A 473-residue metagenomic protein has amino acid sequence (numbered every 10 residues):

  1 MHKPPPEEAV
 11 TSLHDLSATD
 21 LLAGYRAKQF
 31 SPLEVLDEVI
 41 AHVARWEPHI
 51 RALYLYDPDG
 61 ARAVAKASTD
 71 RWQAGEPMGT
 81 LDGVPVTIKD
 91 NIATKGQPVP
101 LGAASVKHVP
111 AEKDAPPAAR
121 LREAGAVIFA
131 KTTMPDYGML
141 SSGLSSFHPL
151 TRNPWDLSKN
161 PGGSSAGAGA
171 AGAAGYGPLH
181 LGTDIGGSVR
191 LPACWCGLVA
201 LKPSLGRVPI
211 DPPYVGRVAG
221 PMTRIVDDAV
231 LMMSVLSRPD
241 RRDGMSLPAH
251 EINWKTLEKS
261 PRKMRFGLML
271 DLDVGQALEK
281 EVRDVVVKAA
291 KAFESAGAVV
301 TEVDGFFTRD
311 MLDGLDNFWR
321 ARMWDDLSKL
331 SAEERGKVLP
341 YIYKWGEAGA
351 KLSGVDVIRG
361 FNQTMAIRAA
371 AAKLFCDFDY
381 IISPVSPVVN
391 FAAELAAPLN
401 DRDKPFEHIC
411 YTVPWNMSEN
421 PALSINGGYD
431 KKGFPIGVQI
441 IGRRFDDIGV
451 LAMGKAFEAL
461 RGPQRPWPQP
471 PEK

Functional and structural regions predicted by a protein language model:
M1-R62, S295-G297, A350, P466-K473: An N-terminal boundary/leader segment
A9, L81-L101, E258-L270, F318-A372 (+1 more regions): Short helix-loop capping/hinge segments that flank enzyme active sites or metal/cofactor-binding pockets
P32-D37, K66, W254, L278-D304 (+2 more regions): Acyltransferase
A61, R71-S146: Acidic/His- and Gly-rich active-site-bordering loop/insert found across diverse amide/peptide-bond hydrolases
A104, H108, M245-P248, D313 (+3 more regions): Short, surface-exposed loop/helix-turn segments at secondary-structure junctions that function as lids/hinges flanking
K113-L236, D240, N416-G437: Short glycine/serine-rich loop segments
V199-K288, F307, R461-K473: A short helix-breaking turn/cap at a secondary-structure junction
